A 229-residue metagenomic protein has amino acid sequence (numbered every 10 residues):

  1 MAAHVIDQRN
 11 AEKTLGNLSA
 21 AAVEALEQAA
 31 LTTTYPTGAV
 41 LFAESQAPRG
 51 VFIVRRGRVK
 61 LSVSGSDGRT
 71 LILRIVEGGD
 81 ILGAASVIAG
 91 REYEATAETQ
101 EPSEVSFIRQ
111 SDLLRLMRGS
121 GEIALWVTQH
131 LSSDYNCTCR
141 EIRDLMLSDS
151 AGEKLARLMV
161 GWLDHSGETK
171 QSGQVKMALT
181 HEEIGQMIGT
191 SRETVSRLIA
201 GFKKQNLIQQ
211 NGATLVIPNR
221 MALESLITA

Functional and structural regions predicted by a protein language model:
M1-V40, I81, S86-V87: Cyclic nucleotide-binding regulatory module and flanking cytosolic helices
T14, A39-P102: Cyclic nucleotide-binding regulatory domains
A22-V23, R74-N136: Cyclic-nucleotide recognition modules
V51, L73, V105-S106, K176 (+2 more regions): A residue-level structural signature of the nucleotidyltransferase/glycosyltransferase Rossmann-like core
S62, A84-A85, R115-L116, L158 (+1 more regions): Residues that scaffold the ATP/ADP-binding catalytic core of kinase and kinase-like folds
R118-G189: Polybasic "coupling" helices that flank or enter modular domains
L158, W162-A229: Phosphate-/nucleic-acid-contacting segments
